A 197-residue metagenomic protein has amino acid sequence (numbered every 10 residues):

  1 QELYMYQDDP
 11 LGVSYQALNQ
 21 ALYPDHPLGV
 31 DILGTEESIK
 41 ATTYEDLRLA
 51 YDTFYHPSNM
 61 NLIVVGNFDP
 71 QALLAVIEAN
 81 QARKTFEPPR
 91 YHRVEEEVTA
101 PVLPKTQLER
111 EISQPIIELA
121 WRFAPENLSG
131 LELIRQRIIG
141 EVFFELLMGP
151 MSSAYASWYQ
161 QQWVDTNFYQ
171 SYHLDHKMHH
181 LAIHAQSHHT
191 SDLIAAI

Functional and structural regions predicted by a protein language model:
Q1-R90, F123, R135, F144 (+2 more regions): Charge-rich, well-structured scaffold segments of protease-associated domains
E87-S153: His/Glu-based metal-binding/catalytic segments typifying zinc-dependent metallopeptidases
